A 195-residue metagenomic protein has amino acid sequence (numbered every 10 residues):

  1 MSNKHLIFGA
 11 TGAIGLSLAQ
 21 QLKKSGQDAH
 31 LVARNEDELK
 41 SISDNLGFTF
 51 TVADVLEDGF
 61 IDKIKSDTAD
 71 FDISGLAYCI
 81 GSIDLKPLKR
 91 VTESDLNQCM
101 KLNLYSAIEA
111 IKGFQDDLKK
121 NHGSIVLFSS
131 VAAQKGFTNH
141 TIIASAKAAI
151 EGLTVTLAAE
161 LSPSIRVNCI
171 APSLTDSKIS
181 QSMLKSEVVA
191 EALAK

Functional and structural regions predicted by a protein language model:
T11, A19: N-terminal Rossmann NAD(P)H-binding glycine-rich loop of SDR-like oxidoreductase domains
P87-L88, T92-M100, A190-L193: Substrate-binding pocket helix/loop in short-chain dehydrogenase/reductase
V91, G136-A144, T156: Active-site loop-to-helix junction immediately N-terminal to the catalytic Tyr of the SDR YXXXK motif in Rossmann-fold
I111, A146: Active-site helix of classical SDR
D116, A158-P163: Alpha-helical segment proximal to the catalytic Tyr-Lys
S130: Residue(s) in the substrate-gating loop at a strand-loop-helix junction that position the organic substrate next
L161-T175: Conserved Rossmann-fold SDR core element
